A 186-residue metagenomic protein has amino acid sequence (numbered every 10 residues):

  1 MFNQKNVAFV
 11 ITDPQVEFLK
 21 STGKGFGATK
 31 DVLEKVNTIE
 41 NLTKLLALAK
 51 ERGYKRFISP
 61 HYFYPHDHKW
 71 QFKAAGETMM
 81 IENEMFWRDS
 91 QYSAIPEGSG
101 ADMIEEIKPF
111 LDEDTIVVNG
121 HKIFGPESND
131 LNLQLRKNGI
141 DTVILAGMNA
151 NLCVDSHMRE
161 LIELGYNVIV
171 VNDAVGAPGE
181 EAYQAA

Functional and structural regions predicted by a protein language model:
M1-A8, E17-F18, K35, K44-R52 (+2 more regions): Active-site-adjacent betaalpha module
V10-T12: Short hydrophobic beta-strand that contains or immediately precedes a catalytic carboxylate
L19-K35: Acidic/histidine-rich helix-loop elements that form or flank divalent-metal/phosphate-binding sites at the catalytic
G27, L48-K50, R56: Polybasic, low-complexity intrinsically disordered tails and interdomain linkers
T38-I39: Glycine-rich loop(s) and the adjacent beta-strand/alpha-helix scaffold that form part
Y54-H61, V171: Short beta-strand segments at enzyme active-site cores
P60-Y62, H121-K122: Acidic carboxylate-rich catalytic motifs and surrounding loops in phosphoryl-/glycosyl-chemistry enzymes
Y64-H68: Short catalytic/ligand-binding loop motif for oxyanion handling, primarily in non-cytosolic enzymes, centered on
